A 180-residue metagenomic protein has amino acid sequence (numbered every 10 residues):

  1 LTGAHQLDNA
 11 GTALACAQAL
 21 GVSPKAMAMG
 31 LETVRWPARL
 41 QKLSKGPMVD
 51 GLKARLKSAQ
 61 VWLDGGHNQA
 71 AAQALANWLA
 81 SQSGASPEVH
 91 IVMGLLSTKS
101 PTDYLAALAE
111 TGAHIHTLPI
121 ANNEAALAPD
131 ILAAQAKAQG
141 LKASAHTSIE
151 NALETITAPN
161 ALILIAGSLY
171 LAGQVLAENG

Functional and structural regions predicted by a protein language model:
L1-H114: Nucleotide phosphate-binding/pyrophosphate-handling subdomain across enzymes that bind or process nucleotide phosphates
Q18, D50, L56-L63, L105-L162: C-terminal helical cap/extension that packs against the catalytic core of soluble nucleotide-cofactor enzymes
G66, M93-L95, I120, I165-L169: Glycine-rich beta-strand-to-loop/alpha-helix junction loops that act as flexible
A71, S100-P101, E124-A126, L153-T155 (+1 more regions): Short active-site-adjacent structural elements
A74-A76, Y104-A106, A128-D130, L176-N179: Short amphipathic alpha-helical segments
N151-G180: A glycine-rich beta-strand to alpha-helix segment that forms a phosphate/ribose-binding loop at ligand/cofactor sites
